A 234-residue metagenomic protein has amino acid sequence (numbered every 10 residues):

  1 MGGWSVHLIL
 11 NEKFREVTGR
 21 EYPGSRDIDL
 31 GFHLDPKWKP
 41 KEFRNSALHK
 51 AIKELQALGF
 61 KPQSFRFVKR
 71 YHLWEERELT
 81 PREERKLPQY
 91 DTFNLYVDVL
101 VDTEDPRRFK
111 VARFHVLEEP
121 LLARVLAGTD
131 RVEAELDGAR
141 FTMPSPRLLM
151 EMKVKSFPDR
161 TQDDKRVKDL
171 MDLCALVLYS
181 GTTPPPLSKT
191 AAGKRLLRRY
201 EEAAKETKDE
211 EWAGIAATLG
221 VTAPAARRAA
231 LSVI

Functional and structural regions predicted by a protein language model:
M1-I234: Compositionally biased terminal segments of proteins
